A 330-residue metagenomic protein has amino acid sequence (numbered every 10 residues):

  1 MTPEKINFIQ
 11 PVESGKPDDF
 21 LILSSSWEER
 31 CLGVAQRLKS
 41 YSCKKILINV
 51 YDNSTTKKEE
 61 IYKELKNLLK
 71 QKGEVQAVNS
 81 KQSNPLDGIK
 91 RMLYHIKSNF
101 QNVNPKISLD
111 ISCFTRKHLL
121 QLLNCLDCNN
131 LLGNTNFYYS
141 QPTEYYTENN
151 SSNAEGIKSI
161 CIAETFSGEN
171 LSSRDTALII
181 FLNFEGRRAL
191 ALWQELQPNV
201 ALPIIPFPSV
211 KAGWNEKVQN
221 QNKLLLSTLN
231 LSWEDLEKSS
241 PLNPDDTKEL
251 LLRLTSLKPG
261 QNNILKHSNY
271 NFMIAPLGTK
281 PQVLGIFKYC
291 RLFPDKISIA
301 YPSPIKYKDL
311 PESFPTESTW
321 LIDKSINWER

Functional and structural regions predicted by a protein language model:
M1-K106, F114-R330: Long, low-complexity, Lys/Arg-enriched
